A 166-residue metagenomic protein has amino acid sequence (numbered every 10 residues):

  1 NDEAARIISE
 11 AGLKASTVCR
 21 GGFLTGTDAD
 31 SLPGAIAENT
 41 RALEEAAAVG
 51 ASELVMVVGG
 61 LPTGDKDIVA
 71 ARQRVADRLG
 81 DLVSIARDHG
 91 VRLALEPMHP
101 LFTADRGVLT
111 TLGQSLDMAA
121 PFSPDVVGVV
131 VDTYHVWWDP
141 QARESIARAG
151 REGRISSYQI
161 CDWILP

Functional and structural regions predicted by a protein language model:
N1, R20-F23, G59-L61, M98-P100 (+2 more regions): Active-site beta-loop-alpha junctions enriched in small/polar residues
D2-G12, T17, A86: Aromatic-lined substrate-binding rim segments of carbohydrate-active enzymes
D2-R6, R41, Q141-A147: Alpha-helical scaffolding within the catalytic cores of extracellular/periplasmic polymer-degrading hydrolases
S9, A120, A147-R151: Alpha-helix boundary recognition
E10, A29-G128, W138: Active-site acidic/histidine proton-transfer and metal-coordination neighborhood in alpha/beta enzyme cores
A15-R20, L54-M56, L93-L95, V127-V131 (+1 more regions): Hydrophobic faces of well-ordered beta-strands that scaffold small-molecule active sites in alpha/beta enzyme cores
G26: Ferredoxin-like iron-sulfur electron-transfer modules
W137-P166: Glycoside hydrolase catalytic-domain groove-lining segments
